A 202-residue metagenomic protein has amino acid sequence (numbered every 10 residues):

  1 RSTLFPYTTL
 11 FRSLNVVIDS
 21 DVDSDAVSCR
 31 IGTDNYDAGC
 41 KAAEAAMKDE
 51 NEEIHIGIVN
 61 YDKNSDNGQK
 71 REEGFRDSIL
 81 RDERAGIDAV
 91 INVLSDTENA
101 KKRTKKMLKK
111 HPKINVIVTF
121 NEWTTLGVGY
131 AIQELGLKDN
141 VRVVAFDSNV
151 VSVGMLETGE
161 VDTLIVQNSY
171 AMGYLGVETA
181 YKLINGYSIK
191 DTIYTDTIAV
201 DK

Functional and structural regions predicted by a protein language model:
R1, L14-I18, I56-N60, D88-A89 (+3 more regions): Periplasmic-binding protein-like
S2-L10: Short, small-residue-biased leader/transition segments that mark boundaries at the very start of proteins
P6, N99-K113: Short, well-structured alpha-helical segments in soluble
F11, S78-G86, K110-K113, Q133-N140: Short helix-capping segments at alpha-helix termini
N15-D23, V118-E122, G129-D162, V200: Venus flytrap/periplasmic-binding-protein-like
I31-I56, K70, N99-K101, N149-S152 (+1 more regions): Hydrophobic alpha-helical segments within soluble ligand-binding/sensing domains
A38-A45, D66-G86, N99, R103 (+2 more regions): Short, solvent-exposed amphipathic alpha-helices that sit in or adjacent to ligand/effector-binding or catalytic
V59, K63, N67, S78-I79 (+1 more regions): Hinge/cleft segment of the Venus flytrap/periplasmic-binding protein
